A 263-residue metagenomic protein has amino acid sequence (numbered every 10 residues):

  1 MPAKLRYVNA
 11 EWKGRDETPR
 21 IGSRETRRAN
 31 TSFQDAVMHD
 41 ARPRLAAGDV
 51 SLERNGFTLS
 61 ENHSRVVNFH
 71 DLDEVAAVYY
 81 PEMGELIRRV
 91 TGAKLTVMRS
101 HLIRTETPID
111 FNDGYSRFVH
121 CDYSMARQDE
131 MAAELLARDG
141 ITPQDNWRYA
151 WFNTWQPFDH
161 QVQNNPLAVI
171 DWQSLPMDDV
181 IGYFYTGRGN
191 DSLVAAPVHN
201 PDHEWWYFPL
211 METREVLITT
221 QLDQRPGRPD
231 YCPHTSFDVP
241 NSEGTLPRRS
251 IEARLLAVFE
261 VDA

Functional and structural regions predicted by a protein language model:
P2-P209, G244: Non-heme Fe(II) oxygenase catalytic core, chiefly the N-lobe of the double-stranded beta-helix
A195-A263: Catalytic core of Fe(II)/2-oxoglutarate
